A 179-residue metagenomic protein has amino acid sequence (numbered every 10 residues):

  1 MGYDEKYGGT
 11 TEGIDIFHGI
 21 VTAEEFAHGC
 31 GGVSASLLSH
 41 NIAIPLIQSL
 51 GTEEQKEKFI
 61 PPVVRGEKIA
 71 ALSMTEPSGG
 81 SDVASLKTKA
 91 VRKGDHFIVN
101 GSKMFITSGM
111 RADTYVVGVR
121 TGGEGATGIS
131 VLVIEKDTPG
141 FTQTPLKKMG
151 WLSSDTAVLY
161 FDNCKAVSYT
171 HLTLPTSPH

Functional and structural regions predicted by a protein language model:
M1-E67, T107-T114: Internal helix-loop-helix
T22, T52, L72, V99-G101 (+2 more regions): Buried hydrophobic positions in well-ordered alpha/beta secondary-structure cores of metabolic enzymes
S36, V63, S78-S81, F105-S108 (+2 more regions): Short Gly/Pro-enriched turn/cap motifs at secondary-structure boundaries
G66-M74: A short, Trp-centered hydrophobic/proline-enriched beta-strand micro-motif
T88-V91: A structural signal for short hydrophobic beta-strand segments in well-ordered beta-sheet cores
H96, N100-T144: A short core secondary-structure module
D137-K165: Flexible, small-/acidic-enriched active-site or ligand-binding loops
T170-T176: Conserved small/polar residues in nucleotide/adenosyl-binding loops
